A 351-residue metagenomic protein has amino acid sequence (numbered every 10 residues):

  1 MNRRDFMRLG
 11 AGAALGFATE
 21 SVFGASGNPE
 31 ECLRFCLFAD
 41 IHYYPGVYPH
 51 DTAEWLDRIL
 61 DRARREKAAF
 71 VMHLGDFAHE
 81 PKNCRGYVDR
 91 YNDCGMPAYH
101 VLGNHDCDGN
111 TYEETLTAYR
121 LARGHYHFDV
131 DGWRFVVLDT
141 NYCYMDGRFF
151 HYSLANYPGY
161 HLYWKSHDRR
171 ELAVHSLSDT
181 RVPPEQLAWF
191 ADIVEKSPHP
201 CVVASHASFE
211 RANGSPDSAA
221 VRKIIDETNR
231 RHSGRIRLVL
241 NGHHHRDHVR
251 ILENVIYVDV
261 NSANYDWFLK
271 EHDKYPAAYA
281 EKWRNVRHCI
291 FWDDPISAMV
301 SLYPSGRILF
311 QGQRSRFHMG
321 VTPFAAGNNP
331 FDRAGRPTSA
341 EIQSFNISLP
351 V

Functional and structural regions predicted by a protein language model:
D5-A25: N-terminal export signals
G24-G86: N-terminal active-site segment of His-dependent metallophosphoesterases
P29, E281-W283, R287-V351: A short C-terminal boundary segment appended to hydrolase-like catalytic domains
F38-A39, V71-D76, Y99-N104, V202-S205 (+2 more regions): Active-site neighborhood of phospho(di)ester-bond hydrolases with catalytic His/Asp-centered motifs
K82-A191, E195, A220-I236, R250-R287 (+1 more regions): Extended active-site neighborhood of metal-dependent phosphoesterases/phosphodiesterases
T140, A204-F209, H243-H244, Q313-R314: Short, well-ordered beta-to-alpha junction loops that form the rim of enzyme active sites and present histidine/acidic
I193-A212: Short acidic, glycine-rich surface-loop motifs adjacent to enzyme active sites
